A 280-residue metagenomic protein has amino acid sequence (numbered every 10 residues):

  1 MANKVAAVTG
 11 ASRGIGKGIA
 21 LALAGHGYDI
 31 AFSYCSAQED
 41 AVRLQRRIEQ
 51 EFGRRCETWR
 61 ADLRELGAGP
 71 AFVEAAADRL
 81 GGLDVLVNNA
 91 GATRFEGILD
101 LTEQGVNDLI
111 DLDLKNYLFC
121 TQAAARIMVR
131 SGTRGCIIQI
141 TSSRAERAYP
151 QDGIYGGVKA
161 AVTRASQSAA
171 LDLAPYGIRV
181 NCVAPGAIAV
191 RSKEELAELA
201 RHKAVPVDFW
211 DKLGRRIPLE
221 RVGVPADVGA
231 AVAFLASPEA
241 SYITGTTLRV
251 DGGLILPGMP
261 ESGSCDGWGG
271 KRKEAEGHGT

Functional and structural regions predicted by a protein language model:
S12-G14: Conserved glycine-rich cofactor-binding loop
L80, R179, R221-V250, I255-L256: C-terminal substrate-recognition "lid" of short-chain dehydrogenase/reductases
G97-I98, G105-I110, L213: Substrate-binding pocket helix/loop in short-chain dehydrogenase/reductase
T121, V158, S166: Active-site helix of classical SDR
R126, L171-P175, S241: Alpha-helical segment proximal to the catalytic Tyr-Lys
S142: Residue(s) in the substrate-gating loop at a strand-loop-helix junction that position the organic substrate next
A233, T244-T280: Short C-terminal tail/terminal secondary-structure segment of NAD(P)H-dependent dehydrogenase/reductase domains
